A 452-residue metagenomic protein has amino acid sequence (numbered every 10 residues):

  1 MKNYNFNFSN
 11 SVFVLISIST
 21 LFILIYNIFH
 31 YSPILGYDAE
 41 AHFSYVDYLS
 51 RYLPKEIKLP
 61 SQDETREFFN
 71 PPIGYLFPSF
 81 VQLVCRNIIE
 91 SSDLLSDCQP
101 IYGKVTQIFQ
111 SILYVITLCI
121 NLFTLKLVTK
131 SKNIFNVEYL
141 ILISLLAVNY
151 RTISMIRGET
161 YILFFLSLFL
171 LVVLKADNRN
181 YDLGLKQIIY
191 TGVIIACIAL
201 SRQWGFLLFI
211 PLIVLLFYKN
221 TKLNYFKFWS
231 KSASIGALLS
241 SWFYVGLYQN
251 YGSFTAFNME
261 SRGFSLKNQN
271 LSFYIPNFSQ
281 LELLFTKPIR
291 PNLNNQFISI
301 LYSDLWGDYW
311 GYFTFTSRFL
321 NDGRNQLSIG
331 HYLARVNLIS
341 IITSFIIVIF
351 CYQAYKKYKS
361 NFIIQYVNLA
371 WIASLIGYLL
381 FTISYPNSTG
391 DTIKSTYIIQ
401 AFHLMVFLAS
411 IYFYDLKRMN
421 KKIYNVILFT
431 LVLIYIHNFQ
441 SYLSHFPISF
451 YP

Functional and structural regions predicted by a protein language model:
M1-N3, N178-N180, L208-A237: Perimembrane helix-loop-helix junctions
F8-E40, Y48, L53, P60-S61 (+6 more regions): Transmembrane signal-anchor helices characteristic of membrane glycosylation enzymes that use polyprenol
N10-V14, I89-P100, I116-L145, L163-F164: Transmembrane-helix signature of polytopic, membrane-embedded enzymes that assemble or transfer cell-envelope glycans
I23-I25, E40-I73, L83-S92, N270-S272: Extracytosolic helix-loop segments that constitute the early lumenal/periplasmic catalytic or substrate-binding loops
G36, V148-I162: Short acidic/glycine- and proline-prone juxtamembrane loop motifs at membrane-interface regions of multi-pass membrane
P72, L76, F80, N87-C119: Loop-to-helix entry region of an early transmembrane alpha helix in multi-pass inner-membrane enzymes
Q187-Q203, I235: Membrane-interface alpha helices of multi-pass inner-membrane proteins
F228-F345: Membrane-lumen/periplasm interface segments of specific transmembrane helices in polyprenyl phosphate-linked
